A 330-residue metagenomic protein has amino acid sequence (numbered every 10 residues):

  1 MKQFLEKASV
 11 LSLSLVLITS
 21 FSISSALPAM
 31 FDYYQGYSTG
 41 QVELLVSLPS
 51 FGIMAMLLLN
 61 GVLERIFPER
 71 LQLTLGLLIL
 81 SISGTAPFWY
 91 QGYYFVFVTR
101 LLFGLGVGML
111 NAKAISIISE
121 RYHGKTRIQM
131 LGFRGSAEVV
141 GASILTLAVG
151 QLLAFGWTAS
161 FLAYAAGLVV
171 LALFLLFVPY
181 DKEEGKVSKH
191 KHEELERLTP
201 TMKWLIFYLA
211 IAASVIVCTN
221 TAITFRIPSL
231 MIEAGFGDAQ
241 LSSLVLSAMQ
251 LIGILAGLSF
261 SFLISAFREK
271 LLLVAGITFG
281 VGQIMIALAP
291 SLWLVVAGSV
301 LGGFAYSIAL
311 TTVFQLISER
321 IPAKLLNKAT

Functional and structural regions predicted by a protein language model:
L5-T39, N60, I223-P228: Extracytoplasmic
S24, L205-S247: Extracytoplasmic gate region of multi-pass secondary transporters
G36, P68, W89-F95, H123 (+1 more regions): Helix-breaking motifs and short loop linkers at transmembrane-helix boundaries and internal kinks in secondary membrane
A55-Y93: Conserved MFS/SLC helix-loop-helix module at the cytosolic interface between two early adjacent transmembrane helices
S83, Y94-L102, W293-L301: Paired small-residue
Y93, T99-A137: Cytoplasmic helix-loop-helix junction between adjacent transmembrane helices in 12-TM secondary transporters
M109-Y122, I308-P322: Intracellular juxtamembrane helix-capping segments at the cytosolic ends of symmetry-related transmembrane helices
G124-K125, F133-P179: Helix-loop-helix hairpin linking two adjacent transmembrane segments in secondary transporters
